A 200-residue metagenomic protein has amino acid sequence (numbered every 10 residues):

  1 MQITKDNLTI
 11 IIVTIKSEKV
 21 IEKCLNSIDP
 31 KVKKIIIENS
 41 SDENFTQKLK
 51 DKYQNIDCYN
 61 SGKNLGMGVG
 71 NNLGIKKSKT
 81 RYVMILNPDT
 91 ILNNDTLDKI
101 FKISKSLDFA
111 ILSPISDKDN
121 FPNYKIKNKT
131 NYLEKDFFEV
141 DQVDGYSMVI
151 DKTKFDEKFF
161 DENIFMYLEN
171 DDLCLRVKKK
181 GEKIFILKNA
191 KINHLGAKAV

Functional and structural regions predicted by a protein language model:
I12-P30: Short, well-formed alpha-helical segments that are part of the catalytic scaffolds of diverse glycosyltransferases
S27, I36-Q47: A conserved acidic beta->alpha catalytic loop
V32-S41, Y59-S61: Short beta-strand/loop segment that forms part of the nucleotide-sugar
N60-S78: Glycine-rich, basic loop-to-helix element that forms the pyrophosphate-binding segment of sugar-nucleotide handling
V83: Short aromatic/hydrophobic "clamp" motif used to bind/position activated sugar donors
T90-K125: Conserved donor NDP-sugar-binding/catalytic core segment of glycosyltransferases
P122-S147: Short, flexible, basic/aromatic active-site loop/helix in glycosyltransferases
G145-I150, K154-F159, N163-K191: A short, conserved alpha-helix in the catalytic core of glycosyltransferases
